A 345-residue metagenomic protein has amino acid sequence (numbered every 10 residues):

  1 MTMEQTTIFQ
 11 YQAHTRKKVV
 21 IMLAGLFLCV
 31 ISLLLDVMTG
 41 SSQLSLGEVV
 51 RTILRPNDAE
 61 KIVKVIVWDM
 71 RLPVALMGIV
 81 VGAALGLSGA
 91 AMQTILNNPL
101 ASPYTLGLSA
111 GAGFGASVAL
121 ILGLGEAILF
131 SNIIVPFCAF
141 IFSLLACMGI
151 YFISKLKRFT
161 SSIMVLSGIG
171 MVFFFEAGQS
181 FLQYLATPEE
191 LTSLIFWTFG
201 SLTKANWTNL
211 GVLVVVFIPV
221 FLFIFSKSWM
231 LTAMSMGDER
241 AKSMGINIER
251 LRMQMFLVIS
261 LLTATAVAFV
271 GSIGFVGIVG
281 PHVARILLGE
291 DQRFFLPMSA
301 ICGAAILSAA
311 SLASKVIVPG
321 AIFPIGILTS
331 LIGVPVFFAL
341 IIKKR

Functional and structural regions predicted by a protein language model:
T2-R345: Alpha-helical transmembrane segments in inner-membrane proteins
